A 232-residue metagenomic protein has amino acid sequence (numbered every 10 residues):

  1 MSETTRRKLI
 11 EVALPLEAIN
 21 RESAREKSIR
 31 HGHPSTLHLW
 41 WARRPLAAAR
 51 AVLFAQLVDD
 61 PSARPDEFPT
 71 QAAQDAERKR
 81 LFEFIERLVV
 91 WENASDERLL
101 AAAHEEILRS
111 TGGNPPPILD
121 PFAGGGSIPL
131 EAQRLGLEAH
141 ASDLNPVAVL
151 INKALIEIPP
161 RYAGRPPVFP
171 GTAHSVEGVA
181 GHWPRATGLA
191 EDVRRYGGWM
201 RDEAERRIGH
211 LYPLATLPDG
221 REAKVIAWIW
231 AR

Functional and structural regions predicted by a protein language model:
M1-R232: S-adenosyl-L-methionine-dependent nucleic acid methyltransferase catalytic domains
